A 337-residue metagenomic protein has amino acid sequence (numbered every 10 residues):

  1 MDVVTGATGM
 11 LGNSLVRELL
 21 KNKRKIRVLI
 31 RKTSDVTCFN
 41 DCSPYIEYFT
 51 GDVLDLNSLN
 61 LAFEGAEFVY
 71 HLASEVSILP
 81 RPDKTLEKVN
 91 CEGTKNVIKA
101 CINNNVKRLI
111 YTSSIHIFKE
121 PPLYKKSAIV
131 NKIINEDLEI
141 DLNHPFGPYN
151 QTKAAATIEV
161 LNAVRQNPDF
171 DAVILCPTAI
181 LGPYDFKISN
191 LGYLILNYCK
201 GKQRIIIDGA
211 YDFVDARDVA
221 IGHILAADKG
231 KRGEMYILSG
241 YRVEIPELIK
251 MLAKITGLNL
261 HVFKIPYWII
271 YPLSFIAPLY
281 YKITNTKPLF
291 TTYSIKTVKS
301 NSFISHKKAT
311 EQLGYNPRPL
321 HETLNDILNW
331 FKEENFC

Functional and structural regions predicted by a protein language model:
D2-N22: N-terminal Rossmann NAD(P)H-binding glycine-rich loop of SDR-like oxidoreductase domains
P44-E92, A100: NAD(P)H-binding glycine-rich loop region in Rossmannoid oxidoreductase-like domains and their noncatalytic homologs
E92-Y149: Conserved Rossmann-fold NAD(P)-dependent oxidoreductase catalytic core, especially the SDR/UDP-sugar
I140-H144, Y193-V214, D218: A conserved pocket-lining segment of Rossmann-fold NAD(P)-dependent short-chain dehydrogenase/reductase
P145-V173: Active-site Tyr-X1-5-Lys
P168-F170, G182-Y193, A226-Y236, L258-L260: Glycine/proline-rich active-site loop of Rossmann-fold NAD(P)-dependent oxidoreductases
I188-N190, I207-A227, E234: Substrate-positioning beta->alpha
G222-L289, H306, E311, P319-C337: Mid/C-terminal beta-alpha module of Rossmann-like enzyme folds, strongest in SDR-family dehydrogenases/epimerases
